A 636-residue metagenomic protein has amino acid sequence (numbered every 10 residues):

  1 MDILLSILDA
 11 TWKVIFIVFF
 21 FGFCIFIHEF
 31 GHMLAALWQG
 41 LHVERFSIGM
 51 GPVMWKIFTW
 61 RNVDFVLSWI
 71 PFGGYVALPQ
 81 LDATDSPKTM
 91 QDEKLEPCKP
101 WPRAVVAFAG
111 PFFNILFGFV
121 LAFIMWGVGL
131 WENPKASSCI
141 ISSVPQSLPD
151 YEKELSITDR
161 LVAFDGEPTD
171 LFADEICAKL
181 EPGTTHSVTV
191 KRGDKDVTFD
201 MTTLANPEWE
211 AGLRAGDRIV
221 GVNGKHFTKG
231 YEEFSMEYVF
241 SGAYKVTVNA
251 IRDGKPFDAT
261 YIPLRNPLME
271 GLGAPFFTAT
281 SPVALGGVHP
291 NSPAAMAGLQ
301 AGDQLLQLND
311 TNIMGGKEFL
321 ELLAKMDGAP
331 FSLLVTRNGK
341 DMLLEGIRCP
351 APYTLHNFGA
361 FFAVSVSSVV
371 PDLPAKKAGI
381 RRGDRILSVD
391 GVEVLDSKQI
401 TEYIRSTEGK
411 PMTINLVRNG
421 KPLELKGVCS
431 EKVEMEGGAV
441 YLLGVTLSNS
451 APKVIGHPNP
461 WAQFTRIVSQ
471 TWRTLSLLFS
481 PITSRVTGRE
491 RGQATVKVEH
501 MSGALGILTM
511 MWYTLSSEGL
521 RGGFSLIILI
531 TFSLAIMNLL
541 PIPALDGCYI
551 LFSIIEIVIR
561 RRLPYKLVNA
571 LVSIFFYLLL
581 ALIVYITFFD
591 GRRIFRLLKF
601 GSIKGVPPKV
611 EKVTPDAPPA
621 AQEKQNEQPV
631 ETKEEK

Functional and structural regions predicted by a protein language model:
D2-L4, L8-A10, E93-W101, E270-M296 (+10 more regions): Functional transmembrane alpha-helices
L8-M90, M537-I559: Small-residue-rich helix-interface/hinge motifs
I27, G74-S143, G254, F319 (+2 more regions): Internal alpha-helical transmembrane segments
H28, L67, D150, T158-L161 (+17 more regions): Terminal peptide-recognition signature
L121, M125-A163, K195-A215, M269-A301 (+2 more regions): PDZ/PDZ-like groove recognition
C139-R218, L334, L343-E345, S406 (+3 more regions): Low-complexity, proline/glycine-enriched hydrophobic segments characteristic of transmembrane helices
Y151-D170, A211-Y231, A294-G316, K377-S397 (+2 more regions): Conserved PDZ fold ligand-binding element
A178-N206, R214, V220, M236-P275 (+4 more regions): PDZ-domain C-terminal substructure recognizer with occasional recognition of PDZ-binding tails
